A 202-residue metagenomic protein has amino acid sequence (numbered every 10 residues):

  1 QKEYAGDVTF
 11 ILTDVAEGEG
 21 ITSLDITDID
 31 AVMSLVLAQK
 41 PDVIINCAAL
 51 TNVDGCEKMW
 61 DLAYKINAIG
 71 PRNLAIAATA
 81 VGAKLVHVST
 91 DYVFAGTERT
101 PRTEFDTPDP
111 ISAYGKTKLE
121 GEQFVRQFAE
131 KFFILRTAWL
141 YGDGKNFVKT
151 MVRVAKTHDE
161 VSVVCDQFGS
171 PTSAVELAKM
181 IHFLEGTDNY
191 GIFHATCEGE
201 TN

Functional and structural regions predicted by a protein language model:
Q1-G6: N-terminal Rossmann NAD(P)H-binding glycine-rich loop of SDR-like oxidoreductase domains
V15-D30: Rossmann-fold cofactor-recognition segment
I26-I66: NAD(P)H-binding glycine-rich loop region in Rossmannoid oxidoreductase-like domains and their noncatalytic homologs
I44, K58-V86: NAD(P)-cofactor binding segment of oxidoreductase domains
K65, G70-N73, K84, V93-L135 (+1 more regions): Catalytic helix-loop patch of NAD(P)-dependent Rossmann-fold dehydrogenases
Q123-P171, V175-F183: NAD(P)-dependent short-chain dehydrogenase/reductase
M180, T187-N202: Mid/C-terminal beta-alpha module of Rossmann-like enzyme folds, strongest in SDR-family dehydrogenases/epimerases
